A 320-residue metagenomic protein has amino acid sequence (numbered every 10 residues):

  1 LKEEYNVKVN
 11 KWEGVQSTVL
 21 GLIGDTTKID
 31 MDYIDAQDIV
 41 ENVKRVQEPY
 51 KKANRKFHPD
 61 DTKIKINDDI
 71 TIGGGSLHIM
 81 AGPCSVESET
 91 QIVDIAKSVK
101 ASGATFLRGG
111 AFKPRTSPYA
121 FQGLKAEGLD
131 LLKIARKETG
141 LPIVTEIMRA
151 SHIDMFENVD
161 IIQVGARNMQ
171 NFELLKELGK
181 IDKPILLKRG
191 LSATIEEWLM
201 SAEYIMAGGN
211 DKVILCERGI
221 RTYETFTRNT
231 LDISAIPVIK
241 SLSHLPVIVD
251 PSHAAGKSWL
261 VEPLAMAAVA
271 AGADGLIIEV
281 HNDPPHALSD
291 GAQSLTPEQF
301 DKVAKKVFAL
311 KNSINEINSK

Functional and structural regions predicted by a protein language model:
L1-I79: Non-catalytic terminal accessory/regulatory regions of metabolic enzymes
G21-G24, L77-D94, P118-Q122, P142-E146 (+3 more regions): Active-site mouth loops of central-metabolism enzymes
D61-C84, R115-P118, K240-V249: N-terminal small/glycine-rich loop or linker at the start of catalytic domains across soluble metabolic enzymes
L77-P83, T105-G109, I143-T145, I162-V164 (+4 more regions): Hydrophobic faces of well-ordered beta-strands that scaffold small-molecule active sites in alpha/beta enzyme cores
R108-A126, N282-A292: Glycine-rich, proline-tolerant flexible connector loops at the mouths of alpha/beta enzymes
F121-T145, E177-P184, I233-I248, Q293-I317: Alpha-helix-loop-beta-strand connector modules within alpha/beta enzyme cores
L124, G140-S151, D160-E173, K183-I195 (+2 more regions): Catalytic beta/alpha-barrel core
I181-V280: Catalytic alpha/beta core domains of metabolic enzymes, predominantly
